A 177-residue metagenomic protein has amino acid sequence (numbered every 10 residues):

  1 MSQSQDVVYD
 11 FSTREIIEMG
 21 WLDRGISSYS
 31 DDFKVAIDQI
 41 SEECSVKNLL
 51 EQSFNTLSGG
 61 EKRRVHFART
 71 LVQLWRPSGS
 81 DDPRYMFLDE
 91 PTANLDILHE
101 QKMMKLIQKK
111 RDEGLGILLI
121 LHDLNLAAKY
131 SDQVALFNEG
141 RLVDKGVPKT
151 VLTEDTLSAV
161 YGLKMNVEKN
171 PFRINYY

Functional and structural regions predicted by a protein language model:
D31-L49: Conserved ABC ATPase "signature" region
S53-L57, E61: Conserved ABC ATPase signature
R76, E100-E113: Helical segment within the ABC ATPase nucleotide-binding domain
G79-D81, M86-E90: Catalytic Walker B motif of ABC-type/P-loop ATPase nucleotide-binding domains
L121-H122: H-loop/switch region of ABC-family ATPase nucleotide-binding domains
K145-G146: ABC ATPase "signature
E154, S158-Y177: ABC ATPase nucleotide-binding domains
